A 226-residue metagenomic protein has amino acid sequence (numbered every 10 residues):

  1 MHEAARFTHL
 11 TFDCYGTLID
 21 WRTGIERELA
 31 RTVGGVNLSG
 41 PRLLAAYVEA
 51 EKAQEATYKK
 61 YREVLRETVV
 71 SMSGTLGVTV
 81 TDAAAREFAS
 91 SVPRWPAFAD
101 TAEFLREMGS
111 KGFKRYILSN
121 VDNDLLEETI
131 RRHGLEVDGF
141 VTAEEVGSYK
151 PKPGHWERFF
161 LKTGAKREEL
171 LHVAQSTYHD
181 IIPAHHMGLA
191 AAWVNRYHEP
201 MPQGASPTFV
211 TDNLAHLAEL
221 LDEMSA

Functional and structural regions predicted by a protein language model:
M1-H9, R22, V70, T79 (+4 more regions): Asp-based, Mg2+/Mn2+-dependent phosphohydrolase catalytic module
H2-A99, R106, S110, D124: N-terminal helical cap/lid subdomain that shapes the substrate entry/recognition surface in HAD-like hydrolases
